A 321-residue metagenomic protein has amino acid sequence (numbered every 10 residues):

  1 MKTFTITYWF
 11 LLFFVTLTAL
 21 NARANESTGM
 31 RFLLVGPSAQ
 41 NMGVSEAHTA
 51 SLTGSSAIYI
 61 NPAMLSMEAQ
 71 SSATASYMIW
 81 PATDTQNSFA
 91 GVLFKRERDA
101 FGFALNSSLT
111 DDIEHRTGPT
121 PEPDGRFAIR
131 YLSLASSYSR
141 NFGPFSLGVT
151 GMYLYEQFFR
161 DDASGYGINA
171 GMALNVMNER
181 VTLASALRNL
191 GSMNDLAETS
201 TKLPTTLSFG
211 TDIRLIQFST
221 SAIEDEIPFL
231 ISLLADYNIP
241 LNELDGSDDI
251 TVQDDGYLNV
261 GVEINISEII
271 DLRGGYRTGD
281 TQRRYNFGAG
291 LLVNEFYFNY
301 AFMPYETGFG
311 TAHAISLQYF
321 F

Functional and structural regions predicted by a protein language model:
M1-R31, G36: Cleavable N-terminal export/targeting peptides
R23-F321: Subset of outer-membrane beta-barrel
